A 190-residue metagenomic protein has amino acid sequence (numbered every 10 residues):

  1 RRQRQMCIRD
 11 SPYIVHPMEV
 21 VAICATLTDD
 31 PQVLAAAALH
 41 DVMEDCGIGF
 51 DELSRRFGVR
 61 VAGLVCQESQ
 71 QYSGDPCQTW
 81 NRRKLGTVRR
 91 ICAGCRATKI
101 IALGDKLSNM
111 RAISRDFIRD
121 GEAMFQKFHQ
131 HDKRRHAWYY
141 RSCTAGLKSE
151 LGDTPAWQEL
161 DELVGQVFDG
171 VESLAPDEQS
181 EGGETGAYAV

Functional and structural regions predicted by a protein language model:
Q3-I8: Short, small-residue-biased leader/transition segments that mark boundaries at the very start of proteins
R9-L34, C46: Alpha-helical phosphate/pyrophosphate-handling elements in metalloenzyme active cores
R9-V15, D120-G146: Divalent-cation-assisted or electrostatically stabilized phosphate/pyrophosphate-binding catalytic cores
V33-A38, A102: Short alpha-helical catalytic segment bearing the HExxH-like zincin motif of zinc-dependent metalloproteases
M43-E44, S108: Short active-site segment of divalent metal-dependent hydrolases/proteases that encodes the spacing between
G47-V61: Basic, amphipathic juxtamembrane/active-site segments that coordinate anionic phosphate or diphosphate groups
V61-G104, M110-F117, A123: Histidine/acidic-rich helix-loop-helix segments that form or flank divalent-metal centers in metalloenzyme catalytic
S142-V190: Charged phosphate-binding loop/patch that engages nucleotide di/tri-phosphates or the phosphate backbone of nucleic
